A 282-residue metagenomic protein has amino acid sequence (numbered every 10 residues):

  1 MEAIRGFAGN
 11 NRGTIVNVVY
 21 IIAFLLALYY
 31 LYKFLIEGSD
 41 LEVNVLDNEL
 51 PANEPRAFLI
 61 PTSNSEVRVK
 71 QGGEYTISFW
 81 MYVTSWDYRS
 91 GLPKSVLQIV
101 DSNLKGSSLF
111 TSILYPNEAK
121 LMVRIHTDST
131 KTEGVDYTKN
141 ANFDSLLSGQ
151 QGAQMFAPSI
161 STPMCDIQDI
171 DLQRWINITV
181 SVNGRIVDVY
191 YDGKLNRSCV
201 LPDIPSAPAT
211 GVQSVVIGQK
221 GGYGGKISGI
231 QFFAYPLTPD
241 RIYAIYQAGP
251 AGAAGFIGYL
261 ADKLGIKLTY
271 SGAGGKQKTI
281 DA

Functional and structural regions predicted by a protein language model:
M1-A282: Extracellular glycan-associated modules
